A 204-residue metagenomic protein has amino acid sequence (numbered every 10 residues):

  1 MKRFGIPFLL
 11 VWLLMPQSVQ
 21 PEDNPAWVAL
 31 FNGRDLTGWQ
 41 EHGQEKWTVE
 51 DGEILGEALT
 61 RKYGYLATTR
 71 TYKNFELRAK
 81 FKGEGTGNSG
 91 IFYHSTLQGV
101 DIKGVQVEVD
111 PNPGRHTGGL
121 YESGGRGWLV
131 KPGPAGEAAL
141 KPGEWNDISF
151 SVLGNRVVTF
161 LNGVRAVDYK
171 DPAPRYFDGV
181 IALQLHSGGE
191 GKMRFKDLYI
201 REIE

Functional and structural regions predicted by a protein language model:
M1-I6: Bacterial N-terminal signal peptides that target proteins for export
P7-P16: Bacterial N-terminal signal peptides
V19-E204: Carbohydrate-interacting regions of secretory-pathway proteins
